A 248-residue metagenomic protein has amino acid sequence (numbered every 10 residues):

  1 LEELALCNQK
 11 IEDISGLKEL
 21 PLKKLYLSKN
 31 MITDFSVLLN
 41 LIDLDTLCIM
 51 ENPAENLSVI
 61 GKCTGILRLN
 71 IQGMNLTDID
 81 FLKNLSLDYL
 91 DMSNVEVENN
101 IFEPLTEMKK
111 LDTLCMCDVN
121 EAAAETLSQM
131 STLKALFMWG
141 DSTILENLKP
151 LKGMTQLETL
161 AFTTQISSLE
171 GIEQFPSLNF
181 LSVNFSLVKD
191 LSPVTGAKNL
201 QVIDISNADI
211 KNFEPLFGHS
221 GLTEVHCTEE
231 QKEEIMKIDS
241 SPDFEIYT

Functional and structural regions predicted by a protein language model:
L1-E12, G16, P21-T33, V37 (+11 more regions): Concave beta-strand-loop units of leucine-rich repeat
F81, P150-G153, G196: Amphipathic alpha-helical coiled-coil/heptad-repeat segments
L216-S220: Short, conserved loop/helix-junction motifs that constitute active-site signature segments in enzyme catalytic cores
